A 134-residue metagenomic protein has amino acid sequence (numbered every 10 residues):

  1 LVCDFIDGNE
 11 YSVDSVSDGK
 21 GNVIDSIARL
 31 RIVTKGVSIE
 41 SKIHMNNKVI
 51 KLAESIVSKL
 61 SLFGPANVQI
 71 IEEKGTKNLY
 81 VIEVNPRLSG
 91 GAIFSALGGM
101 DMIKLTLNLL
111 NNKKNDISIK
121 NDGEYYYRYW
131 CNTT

Functional and structural regions predicted by a protein language model:
L1-L60, I71-Y80: Phosphate-binding site of ATP-dependent enzymes
F5, L97, L109: Conserved catalytic core of Hanks-type protein kinase domains
I32-S41, N85-G99: Glycine-rich phosphate/pyrophosphate-binding beta-alpha loops
N47-I50, A96, M100: Electropositive phosphate-/nucleotide-binding environments in soluble metabolic enzymes
G75, K104-T134: Peripheral (often C-terminal) accessory segments that flank ATP-dependent C-N-forming ligase machineries
